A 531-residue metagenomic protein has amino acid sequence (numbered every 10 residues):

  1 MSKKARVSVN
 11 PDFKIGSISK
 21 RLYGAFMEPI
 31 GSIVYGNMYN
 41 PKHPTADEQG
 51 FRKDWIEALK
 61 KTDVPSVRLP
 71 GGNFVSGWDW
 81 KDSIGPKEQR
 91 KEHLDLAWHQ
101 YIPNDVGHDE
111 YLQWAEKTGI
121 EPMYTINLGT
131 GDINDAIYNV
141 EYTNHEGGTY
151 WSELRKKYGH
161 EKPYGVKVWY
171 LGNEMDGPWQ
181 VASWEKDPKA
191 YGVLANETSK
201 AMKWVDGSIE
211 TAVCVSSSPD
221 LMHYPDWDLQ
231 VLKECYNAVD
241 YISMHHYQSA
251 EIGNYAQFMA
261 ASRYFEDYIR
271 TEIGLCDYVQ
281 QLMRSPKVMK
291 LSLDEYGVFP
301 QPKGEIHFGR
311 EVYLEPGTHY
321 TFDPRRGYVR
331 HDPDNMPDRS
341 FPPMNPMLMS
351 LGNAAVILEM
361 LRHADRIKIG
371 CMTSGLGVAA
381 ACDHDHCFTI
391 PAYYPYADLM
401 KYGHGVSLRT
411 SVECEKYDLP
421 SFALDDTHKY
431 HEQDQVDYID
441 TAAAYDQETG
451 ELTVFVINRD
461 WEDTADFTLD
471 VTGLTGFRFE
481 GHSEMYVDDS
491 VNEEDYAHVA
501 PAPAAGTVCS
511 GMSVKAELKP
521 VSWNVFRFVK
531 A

Functional and structural regions predicted by a protein language model:
M1-P225, K233-Y241, F265-E266, R270-D294 (+2 more regions): Non-catalytic accessory regions flanking glycosidase/transglycosidase catalytic cores in CAZymes
H245-A261, I306: Active-site His/acidic residue clusters
P302-E305, R310: Histidine/acidic-residue-rich catalytic or RNA/ligand-binding cores of hydrolases and nuclease-related proteins
